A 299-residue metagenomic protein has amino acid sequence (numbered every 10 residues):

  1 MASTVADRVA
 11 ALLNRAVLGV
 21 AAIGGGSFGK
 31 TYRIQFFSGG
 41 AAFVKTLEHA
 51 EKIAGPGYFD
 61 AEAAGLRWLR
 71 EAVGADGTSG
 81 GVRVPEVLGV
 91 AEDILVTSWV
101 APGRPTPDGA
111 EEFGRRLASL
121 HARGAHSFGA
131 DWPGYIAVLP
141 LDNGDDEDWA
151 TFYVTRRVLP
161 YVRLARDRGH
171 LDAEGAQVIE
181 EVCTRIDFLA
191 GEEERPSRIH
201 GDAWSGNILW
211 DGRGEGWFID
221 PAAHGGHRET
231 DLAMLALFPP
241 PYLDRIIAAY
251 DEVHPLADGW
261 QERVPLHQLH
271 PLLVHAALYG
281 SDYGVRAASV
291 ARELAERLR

Functional and structural regions predicted by a protein language model:
A2-A11, A125-R198, D211: An alpha-helical support segment within catalytic cores of ATP-dependent transferases
N14-A21: Conserved N-terminal boundary motif of the eukaryotic protein kinase catalytic domain
I23-T151: ATP-binding pocket architecture of kinase catalytic cores
E48, H275-R299: ATP/Mg2+ or Mg2+-diphosphate-binding catalytic cores that bind nucleotide phosphates or diphosphates via glycine-rich
R70-V73, H121-F128, W132, A165 (+4 more regions): A general structural signal marking secondary-structure boundaries and capping sites
G109, P241-R245, R299: Phosphate/dinucleotide-binding and metal-coordinating scaffold of catalytic cores in nucleotide-dependent enzymes
E147-V154, R163, R195-R198, S205-E262 (+1 more regions): Active-site Asp-x-Gly
P265-L273: Hydrophobic alpha-helical segments that form the core of small-molecule binding pockets and/or dimer interfaces
